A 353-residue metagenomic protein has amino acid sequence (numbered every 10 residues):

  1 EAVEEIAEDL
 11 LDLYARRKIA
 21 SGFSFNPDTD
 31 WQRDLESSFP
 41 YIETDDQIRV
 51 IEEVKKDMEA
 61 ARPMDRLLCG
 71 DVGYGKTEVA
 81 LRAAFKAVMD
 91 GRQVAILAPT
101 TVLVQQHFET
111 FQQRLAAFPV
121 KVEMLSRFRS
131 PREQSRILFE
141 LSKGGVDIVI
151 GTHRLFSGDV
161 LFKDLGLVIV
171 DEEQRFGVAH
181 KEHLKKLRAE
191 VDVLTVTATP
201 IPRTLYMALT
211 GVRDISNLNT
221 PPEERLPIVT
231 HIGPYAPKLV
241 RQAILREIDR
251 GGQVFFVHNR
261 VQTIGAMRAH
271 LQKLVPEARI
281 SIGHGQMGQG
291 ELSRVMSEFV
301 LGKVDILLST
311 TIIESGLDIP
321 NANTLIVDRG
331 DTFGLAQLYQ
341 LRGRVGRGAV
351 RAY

Functional and structural regions predicted by a protein language model:
E1-D46: Upstream accessory/linker segments immediately N-terminal to the RecA-like ATPase cores of bacterial MutS and a subset
E4, E8-L11, K55, R268 (+1 more regions): Short, amphipathic alpha-helical segments that act as regulatory/interfacial helices in nucleotide-processing proteins
I19-F23, F39-I42, I48-E52, E59-Y353: Inter-lobe coupling/hinge segments of SF2-like helicase ATPases
